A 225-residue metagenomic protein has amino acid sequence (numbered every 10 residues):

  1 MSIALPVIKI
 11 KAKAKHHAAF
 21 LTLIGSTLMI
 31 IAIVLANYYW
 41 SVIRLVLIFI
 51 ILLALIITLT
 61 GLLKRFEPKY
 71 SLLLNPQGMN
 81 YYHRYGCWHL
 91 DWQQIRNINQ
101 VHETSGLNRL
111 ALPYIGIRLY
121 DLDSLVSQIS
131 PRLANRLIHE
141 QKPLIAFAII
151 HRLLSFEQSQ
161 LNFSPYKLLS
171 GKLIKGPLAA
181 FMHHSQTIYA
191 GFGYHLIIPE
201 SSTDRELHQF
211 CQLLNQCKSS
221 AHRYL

Functional and structural regions predicted by a protein language model:
M1-Y39, L119-Y120: N-terminal membrane-targeting/pre-transmembrane regions
G25-I30, I51-L59: Hydrophobic alpha-helical transmembrane segments of multipass integral membrane proteins
W40-L52: Hydrophobic alpha-helical transmembrane segments
L55, L59-N99: Conserved beta-hairpin
G86-L122: Acidic, Ser/Thr-rich low-complexity segments on the non-lumenal side of membrane proteins
N108, Q128-I129, L225: A composition-biased, non-transmembrane "mature-region" signal
P113-P199: A membrane-cytosol interface segment of integral membrane proteins
I188-L225: Extracytoplasmic/periplasmic C-terminal soluble domains
